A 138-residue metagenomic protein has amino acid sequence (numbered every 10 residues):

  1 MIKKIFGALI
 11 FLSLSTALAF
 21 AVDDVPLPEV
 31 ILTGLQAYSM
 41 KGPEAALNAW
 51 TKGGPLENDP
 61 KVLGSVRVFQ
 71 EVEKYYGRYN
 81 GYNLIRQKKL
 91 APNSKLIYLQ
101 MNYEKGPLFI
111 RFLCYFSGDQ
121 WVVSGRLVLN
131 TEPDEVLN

Functional and structural regions predicted by a protein language model:
M1-K4: Positively charged n-region of N-terminal signal peptides that target proteins for export
F6-I10: Sec-dependent N-terminal signal peptides
L12, A17-M40: Short, low-complexity N-terminal intrinsically disordered segments enriched in polar/charged residues
D23-P28, S39-M40, N58-S65, K105: Solvent-exposed, acidic/flexible segments
G42-P43, Q120: Residue-level recognition of short, well-ordered coil/turn positions that link secondary-structure elements
E44-N93: Short solvent-exposed beta->alpha transition segments
R86-N138: Exposed beta-sheet edge and beta->alpha loop/turn motif
